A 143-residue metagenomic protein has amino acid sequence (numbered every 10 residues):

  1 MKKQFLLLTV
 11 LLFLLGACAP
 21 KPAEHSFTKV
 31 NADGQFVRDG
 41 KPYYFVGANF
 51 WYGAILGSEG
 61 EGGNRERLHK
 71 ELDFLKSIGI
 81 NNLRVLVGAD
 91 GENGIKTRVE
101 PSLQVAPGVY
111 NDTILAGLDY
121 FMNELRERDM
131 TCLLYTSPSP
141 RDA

Functional and structural regions predicted by a protein language model:
K2-L8: Sec-dependent signal peptide recognition, specifically the positively charged N-region followed immediately by
G16-A17: C-terminal motif of bacterial Sec signal peptides marking the signal peptidase cleavage site
P20-E24: Bacterial Sec signal peptide processing site at the extreme N-terminus
H25-T131: Active-site-adjacent substrate/metal-binding segments within catalytic domains of carbohydrate-active enzymes
Y135-A143: Single conserved hydrophobic/aromatic residue that forms the stacking wall/gate of nucleotide- or nucleobase-binding
